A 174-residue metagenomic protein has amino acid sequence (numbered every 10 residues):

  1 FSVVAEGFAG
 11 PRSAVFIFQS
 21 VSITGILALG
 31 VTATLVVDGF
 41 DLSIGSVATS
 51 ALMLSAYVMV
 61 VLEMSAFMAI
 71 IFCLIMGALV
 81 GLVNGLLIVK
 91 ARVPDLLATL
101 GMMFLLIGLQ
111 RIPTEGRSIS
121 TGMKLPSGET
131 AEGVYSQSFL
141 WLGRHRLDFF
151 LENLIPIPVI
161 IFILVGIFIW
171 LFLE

Functional and structural regions predicted by a protein language model:
F1-L62, L86-V93: Single transmembrane alpha-helix segments in multi-pass membrane proteins
V3, I26-G30, S50, L54 (+3 more regions): Generic alpha-helical transmembrane segments of integral inner-membrane proteins, especially permease/transport modules
F8-Q19, L62-M68, H145-V159: Interfacial loop-to-helix junctions that mark the boundaries of transmembrane helices in multi-pass membrane
I17, T24, S46-S50, F67-I75 (+2 more regions): Hydrophobic alpha-helical transmembrane segments
V31-T34, A56, F67, V159-I161 (+1 more regions): Bulky hydrophobic/aromatic packing residues
A33-V36, S65-I70, K90-L97, E115-L125: A cytosolic-side transmembrane-helix exit/cap motif
E63-F104: Alpha-helical transmembrane segments within multi-pass membrane transporters and channels
D95-E174: Transmembrane helix-bundle core of multi-pass membrane transporters and related energy-transducing complexes
